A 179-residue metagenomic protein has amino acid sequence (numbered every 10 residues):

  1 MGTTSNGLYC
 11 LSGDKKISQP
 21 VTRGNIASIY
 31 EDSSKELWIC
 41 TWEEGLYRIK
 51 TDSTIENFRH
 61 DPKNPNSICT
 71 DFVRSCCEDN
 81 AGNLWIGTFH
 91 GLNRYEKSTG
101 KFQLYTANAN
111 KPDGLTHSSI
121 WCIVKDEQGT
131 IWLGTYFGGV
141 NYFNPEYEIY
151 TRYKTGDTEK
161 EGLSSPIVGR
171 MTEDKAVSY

Functional and structural regions predicted by a protein language model:
M1-Y179: Carboxylate-rich, polar loop motifs that coordinate divalent cations or form catalytic acidic clusters
